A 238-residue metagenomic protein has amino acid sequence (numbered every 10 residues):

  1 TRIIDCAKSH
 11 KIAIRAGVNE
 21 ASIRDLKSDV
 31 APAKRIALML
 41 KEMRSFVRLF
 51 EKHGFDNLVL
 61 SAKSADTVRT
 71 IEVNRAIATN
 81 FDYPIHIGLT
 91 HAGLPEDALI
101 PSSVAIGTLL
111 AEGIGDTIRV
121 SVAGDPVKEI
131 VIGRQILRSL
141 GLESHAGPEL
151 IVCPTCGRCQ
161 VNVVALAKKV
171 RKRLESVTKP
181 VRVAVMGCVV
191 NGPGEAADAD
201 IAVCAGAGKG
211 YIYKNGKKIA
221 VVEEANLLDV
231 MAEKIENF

Functional and structural regions predicted by a protein language model:
T1-K27: Active-site-proximal beta-alpha core segment in soluble small-molecule metabolic enzymes
D5-A7, A98, E143-H145, P193-E195: Replace "in large, NTP-powered and nucleic-acid-processing enzymes" with "in large, NTP-powered factors and other
R15-N19, K63, G88-T90, S121 (+2 more regions): Short beta-strand segments
A16, L60, L109, C153 (+3 more regions): Conserved, mostly hydrophobic/aromatic
K27-E175: Catalytic alpha/beta core domains of metabolic enzymes, predominantly
P126, C156-Q160, V189-D198, K218: Conserved structured catalytic cores and adjacent interaction surfaces of nucleotide-binding/hydrolyzing enzymes
L166-P193, A197: Hydrophobic alpha-helical bundle architecture
A197-D198, C204-G208, K214-N215, V222-F238: Terminal leader/tail segments of proteins
